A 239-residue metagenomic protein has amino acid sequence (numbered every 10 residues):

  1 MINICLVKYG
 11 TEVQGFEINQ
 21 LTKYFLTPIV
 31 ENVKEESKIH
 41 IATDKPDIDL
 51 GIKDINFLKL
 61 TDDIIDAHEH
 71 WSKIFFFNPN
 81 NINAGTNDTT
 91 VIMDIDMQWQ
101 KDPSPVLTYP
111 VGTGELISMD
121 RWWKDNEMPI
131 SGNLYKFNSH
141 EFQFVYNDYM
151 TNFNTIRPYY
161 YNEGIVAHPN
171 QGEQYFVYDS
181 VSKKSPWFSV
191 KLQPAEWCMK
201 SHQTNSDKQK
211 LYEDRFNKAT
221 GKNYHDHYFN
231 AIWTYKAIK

Functional and structural regions predicted by a protein language model:
M1-D66, I82-T86, S139, W233-K239: N-terminal anchoring/stem segment of glycosyltransferases
Q14-E17, D66-W71, D125-G132: Short, charged, surface-exposed secondary-structure boundary motifs
K23, W71, F75, Q171-D179: A structural signal for well-ordered alpha-helical segments within the folded catalytic domains of diverse enzymes
L26, V30, L107, V177-Y178: Non-transmembrane alpha-helical segments in soluble domains of secreted/periplasmic/extracellular proteins
I41-D49, K101-P103, E196-C198: Short, polar loop motifs at secondary-structure junctions
D47, D54-K59, E69-E127: GT-A fold catalytic core of metal-dependent nucleotide-sugar glycosyltransferases, centered on the diacidic
I130-H140: Substrate-binding rim/cap in mid-to-C-terminal beta-strand-loop elements of soluble/periplasmic
S139-K239: Catalytic core and acceptor-binding pocket of nucleotide-sugar-dependent glycosyltransferases
